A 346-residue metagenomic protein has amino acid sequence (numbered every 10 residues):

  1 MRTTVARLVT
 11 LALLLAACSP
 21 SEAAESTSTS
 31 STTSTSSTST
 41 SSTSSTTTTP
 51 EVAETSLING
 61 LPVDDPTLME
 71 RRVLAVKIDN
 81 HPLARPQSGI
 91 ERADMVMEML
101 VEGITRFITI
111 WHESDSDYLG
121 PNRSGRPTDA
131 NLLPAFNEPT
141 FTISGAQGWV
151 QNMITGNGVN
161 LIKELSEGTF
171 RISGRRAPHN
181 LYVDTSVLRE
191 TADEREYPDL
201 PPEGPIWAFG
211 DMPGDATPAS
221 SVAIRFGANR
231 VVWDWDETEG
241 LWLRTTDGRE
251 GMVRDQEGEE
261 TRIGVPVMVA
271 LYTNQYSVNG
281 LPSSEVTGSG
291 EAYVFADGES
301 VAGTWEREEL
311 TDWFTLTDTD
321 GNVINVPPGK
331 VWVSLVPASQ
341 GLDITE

Functional and structural regions predicted by a protein language model:
M1-L8: Bacterial N-terminal signal peptides that target proteins for export
L14-A17: C-terminal motif of bacterial Sec signal peptides marking the signal peptidase cleavage site
S19-E22: Bacterial signal peptide processing site
E25-E51: Extracellular mucin-like PTS domains
E51-M97, E102-E346: A surface/extracellular/periplasmic glyco- and lipid-processing/surface-interacting theme
